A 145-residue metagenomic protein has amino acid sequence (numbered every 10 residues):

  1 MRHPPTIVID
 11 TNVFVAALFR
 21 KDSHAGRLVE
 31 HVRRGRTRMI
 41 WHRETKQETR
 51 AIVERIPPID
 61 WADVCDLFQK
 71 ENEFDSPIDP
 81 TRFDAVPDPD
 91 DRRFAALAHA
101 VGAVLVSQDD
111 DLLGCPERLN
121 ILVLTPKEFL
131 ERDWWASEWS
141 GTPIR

Functional and structural regions predicted by a protein language model:
M1-T6, P126: Small, basic N-terminal interaction modules of short regulatory proteins
V8-I9, F19, H24-E54: PIN/NYN-family metal-dependent endoribonuclease catalytic core
D10-T11, H42, Q108-D109, T125: A secondary-structure boundary/capping signal
H31, L97, C115: Hydrophobic/aromatic ligand-binding patch that stacks against planar heteroaromatic rings of cofactors or nucleotides
R36, H99-G102, N120: Residue-level detector of structured alpha->beta connecting loops
R43-E44, A62-A85: Acidic catalytic patch
D84-D88, R92, D110-R145: Acidic, PIN/NYN-like endoribonuclease modules and their adjacent C-terminal/linker elements
D88-L105: Acidic, metal-associated active-site segment
